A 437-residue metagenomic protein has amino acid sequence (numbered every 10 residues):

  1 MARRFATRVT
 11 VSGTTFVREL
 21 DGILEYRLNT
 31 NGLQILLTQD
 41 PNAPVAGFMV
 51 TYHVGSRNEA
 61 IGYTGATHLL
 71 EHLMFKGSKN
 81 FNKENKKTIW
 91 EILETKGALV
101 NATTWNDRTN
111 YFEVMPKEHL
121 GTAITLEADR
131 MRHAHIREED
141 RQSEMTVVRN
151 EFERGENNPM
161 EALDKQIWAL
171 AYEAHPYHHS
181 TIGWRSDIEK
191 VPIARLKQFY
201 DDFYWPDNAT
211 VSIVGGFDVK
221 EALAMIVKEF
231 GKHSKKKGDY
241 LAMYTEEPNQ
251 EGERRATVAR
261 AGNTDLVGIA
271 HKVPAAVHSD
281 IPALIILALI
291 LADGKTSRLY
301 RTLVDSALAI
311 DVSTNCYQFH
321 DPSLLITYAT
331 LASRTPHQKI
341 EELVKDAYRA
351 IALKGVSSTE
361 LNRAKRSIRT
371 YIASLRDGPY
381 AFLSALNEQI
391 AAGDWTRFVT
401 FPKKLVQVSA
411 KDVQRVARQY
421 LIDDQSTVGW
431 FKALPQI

Functional and structural regions predicted by a protein language model:
M1-T88, F112-M115, T125-E127, Q198-D305 (+3 more regions): His/Glu-rich zincin catalytic helix
F5-Y26, A169-A209, L241-E247, L284 (+2 more regions): Histidine-acidic residue clusters that define the catalytic metal-binding segment of zinc metallopeptidase domains
T38, A43-E59, G65-L69, E84-R130 (+5 more regions): M16 family metallopeptidases and their MPP-like homologs
K76-K83, M131-E139, V356: Short, polar/flexible loop-turn hinges at active-site or ligand-entry regions and domain interfaces
T104-F112, E139-N150: Short, glycine/charge-rich beta-strand/loop segments that flank catalytic centers and engage negatively charged groups
G121, Q142, E189, K197 (+4 more regions): Generic structural signal for individual residues within well-ordered alpha-helical segments across diverse proteins
R149-G155, T245-R260, R366-L375: Short, conserved secondary-structure transition motifs
